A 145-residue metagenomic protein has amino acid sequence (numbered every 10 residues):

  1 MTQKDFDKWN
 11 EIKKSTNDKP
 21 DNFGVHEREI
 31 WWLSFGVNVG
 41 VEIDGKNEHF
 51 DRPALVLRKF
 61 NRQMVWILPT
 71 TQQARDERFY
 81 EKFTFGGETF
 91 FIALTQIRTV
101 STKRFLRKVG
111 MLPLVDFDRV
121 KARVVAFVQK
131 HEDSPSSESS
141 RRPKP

Functional and structural regions predicted by a protein language model:
M1-N10, F23, F83-P145: C-terminal terminal-subdomain/extension
K14-D21: Short alpha-helix capping/helix-loop boundary micro-motifs
D18, D76, T102-F105: Preference for short coil/turn "hinge" residues that link or interrupt alpha-helices
G36-V41: Short, charged beta-turn/beta-strand-edge "cap" motif at the junction between a beta-strand and an adjacent loop
I43-G87: Compact nucleic-acid interaction/catalytic patches
